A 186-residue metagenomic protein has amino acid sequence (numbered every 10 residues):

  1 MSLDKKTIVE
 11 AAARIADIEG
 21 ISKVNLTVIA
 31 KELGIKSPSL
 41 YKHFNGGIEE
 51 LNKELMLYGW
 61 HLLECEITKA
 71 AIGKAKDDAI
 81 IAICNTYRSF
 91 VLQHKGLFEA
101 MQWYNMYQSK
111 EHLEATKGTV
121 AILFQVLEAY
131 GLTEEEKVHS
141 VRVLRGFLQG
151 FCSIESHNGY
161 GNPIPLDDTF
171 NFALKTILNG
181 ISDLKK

Functional and structural regions predicted by a protein language model:
M1-L3, K185-K186: N-terminal intrinsically disordered/low-complexity leader segments
T7, A11, I15-E50, E54: Helix-turn-helix
I8-A16, G59, L63, Y87 (+1 more regions): Short hydrophobic clusters on alpha-helical segments that form packing/core surfaces in small helical domains
A16, L51-G59, M101, N105 (+1 more regions): Alpha-helical DNA-contacting segments of helix-turn-helix folds
L55-A82, V120-A129: Amphipathic alpha-helical linker/stalk segments
T68-G96, E134, V141-L144: Hydrophobic alpha-helical connector segments
A100, G146-P163, L178-K186: Amphipathic C-terminal alpha-helical segment
M106-V143, I164-S182: Amphipathic alpha-helical packing segments from all-alpha helical-bundle domains
